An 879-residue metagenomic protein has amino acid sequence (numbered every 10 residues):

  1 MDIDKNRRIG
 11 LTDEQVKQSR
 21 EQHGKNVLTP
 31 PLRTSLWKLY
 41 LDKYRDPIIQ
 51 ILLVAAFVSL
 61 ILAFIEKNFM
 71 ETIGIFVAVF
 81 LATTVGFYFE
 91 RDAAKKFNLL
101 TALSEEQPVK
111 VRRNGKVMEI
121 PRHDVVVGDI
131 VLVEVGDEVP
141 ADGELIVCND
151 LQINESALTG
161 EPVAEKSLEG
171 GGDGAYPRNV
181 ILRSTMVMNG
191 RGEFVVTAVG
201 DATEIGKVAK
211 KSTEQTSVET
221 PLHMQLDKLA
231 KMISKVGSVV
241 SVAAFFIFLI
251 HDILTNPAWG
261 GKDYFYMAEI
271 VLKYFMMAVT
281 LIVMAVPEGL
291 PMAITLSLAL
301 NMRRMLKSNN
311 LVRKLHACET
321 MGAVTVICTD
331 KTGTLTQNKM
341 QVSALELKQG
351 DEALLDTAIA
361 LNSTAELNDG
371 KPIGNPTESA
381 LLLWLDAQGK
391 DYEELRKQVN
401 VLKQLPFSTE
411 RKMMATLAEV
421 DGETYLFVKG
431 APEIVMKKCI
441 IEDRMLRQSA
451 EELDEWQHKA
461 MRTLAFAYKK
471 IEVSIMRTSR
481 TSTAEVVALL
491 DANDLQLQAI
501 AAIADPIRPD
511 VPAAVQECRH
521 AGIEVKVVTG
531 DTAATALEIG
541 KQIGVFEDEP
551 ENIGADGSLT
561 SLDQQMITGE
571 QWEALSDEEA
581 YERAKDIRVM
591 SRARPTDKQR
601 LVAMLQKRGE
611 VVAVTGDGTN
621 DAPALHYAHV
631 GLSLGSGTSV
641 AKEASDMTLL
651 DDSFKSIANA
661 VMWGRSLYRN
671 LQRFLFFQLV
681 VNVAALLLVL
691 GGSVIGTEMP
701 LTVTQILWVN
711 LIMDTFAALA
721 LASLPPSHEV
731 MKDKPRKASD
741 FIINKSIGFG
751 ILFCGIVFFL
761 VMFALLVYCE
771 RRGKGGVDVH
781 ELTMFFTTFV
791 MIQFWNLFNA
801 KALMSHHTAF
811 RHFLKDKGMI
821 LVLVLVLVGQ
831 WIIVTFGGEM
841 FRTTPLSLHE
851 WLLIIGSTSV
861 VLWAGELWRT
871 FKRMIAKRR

Functional and structural regions predicted by a protein language model:
M1-P735, D740-I743, I756, R771 (+2 more regions): Conserved cytosolic headpiece of P-type ATPases
M713, F758-F759, T783-F798: Generic alpha-helical transmembrane segments
F749-L765, M791: Alpha-helical transmembrane segments of multi-pass integral membrane proteins
V767-Y768, R772-G773, V777: Long hydrophobic segments that form regular secondary structure
D778-L782: Transmembrane alpha-helix entry/boundary detector in multi-pass membrane proteins
